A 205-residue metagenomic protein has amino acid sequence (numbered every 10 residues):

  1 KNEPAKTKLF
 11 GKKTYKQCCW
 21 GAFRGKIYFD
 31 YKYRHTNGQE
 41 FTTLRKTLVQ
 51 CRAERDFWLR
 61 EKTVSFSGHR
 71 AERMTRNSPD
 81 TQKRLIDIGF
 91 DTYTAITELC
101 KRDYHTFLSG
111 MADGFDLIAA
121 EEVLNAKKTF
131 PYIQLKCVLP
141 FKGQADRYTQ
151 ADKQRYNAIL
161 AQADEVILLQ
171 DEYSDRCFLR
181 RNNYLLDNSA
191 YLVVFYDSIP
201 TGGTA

Functional and structural regions predicted by a protein language model:
K1-Y28: Short N-terminal "domain-start" leader segments that mark the transition from disordered tails or signal peptides into
K6-T7, F41, R45, D56 (+1 more regions): Generic N-terminal initiation segments characterized by hydrophobic and/or small/turn-forming residues
T7, Q17-G21, R34, V64 (+1 more regions): Compositionally biased, low-complexity repeat tracts
F23-Y28, G38, F130-P131: Short, solvent-exposed loop/turn segments that connect beta-strands within catalytic domains and beta-strand-rich
F29-Y33: Short beta-strand motif preference
T36-Q50: A short, exposed loop/beta-hairpin motif centered on an aromatic-Gly-Thr core
K46-R60: Mixed-charge, Lys/Arg-enriched low-complexity segments
E61-A205: Acidic/glycine-enriched connector segments
